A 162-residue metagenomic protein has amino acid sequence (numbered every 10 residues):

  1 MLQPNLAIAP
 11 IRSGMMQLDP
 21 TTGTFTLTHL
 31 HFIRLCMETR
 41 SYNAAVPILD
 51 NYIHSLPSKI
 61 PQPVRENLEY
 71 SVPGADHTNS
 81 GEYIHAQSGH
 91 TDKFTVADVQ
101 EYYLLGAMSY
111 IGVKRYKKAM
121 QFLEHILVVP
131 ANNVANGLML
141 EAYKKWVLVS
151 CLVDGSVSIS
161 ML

Functional and structural regions predicted by a protein language model:
M1-L162: Extended alpha-helical scaffold regions
